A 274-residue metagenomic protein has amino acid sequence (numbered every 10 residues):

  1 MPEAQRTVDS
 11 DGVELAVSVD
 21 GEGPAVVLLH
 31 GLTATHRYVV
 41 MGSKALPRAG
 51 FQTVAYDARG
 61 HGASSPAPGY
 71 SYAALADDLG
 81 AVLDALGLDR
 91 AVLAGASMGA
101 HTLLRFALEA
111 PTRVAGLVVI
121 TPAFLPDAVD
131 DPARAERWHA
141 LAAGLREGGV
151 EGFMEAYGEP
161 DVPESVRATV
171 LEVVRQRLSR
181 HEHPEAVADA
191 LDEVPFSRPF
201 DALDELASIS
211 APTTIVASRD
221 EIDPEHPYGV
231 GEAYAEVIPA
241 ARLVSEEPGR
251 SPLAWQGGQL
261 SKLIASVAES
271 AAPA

Functional and structural regions predicted by a protein language model:
V13-S65: Conserved HGGG/HGGXW glycine-rich cap/lid loop of the alpha/beta-hydrolase fold
S43, R48, V54-A94: Active-site loop/oxyanion-hole signature of alpha/beta-hydrolase fold enzymes
G95, G99, L103: Gly/Ala-rich beta-loop-alpha elbow adjacent to hydrolase catalytic centers
L108-E109, A115-R146: Flexible "cap/lid" loop of the alpha/beta hydrolase fold
V129-P132, E147-F196, E205: Conserved alpha/beta-hydrolase catalytic His-Asp/Glu region
I209, I215-A217: Short beta-strand/loop motif that positions the catalytic acidic residue of the alpha/beta-hydrolase fold
I222-V230: Conserved alpha/beta-hydrolase "acid-adjacent" motif
P239-A274: Catalytic active-site module of serine/aspartate enzymes centered on a nucleophile-bearing elbow/loop
